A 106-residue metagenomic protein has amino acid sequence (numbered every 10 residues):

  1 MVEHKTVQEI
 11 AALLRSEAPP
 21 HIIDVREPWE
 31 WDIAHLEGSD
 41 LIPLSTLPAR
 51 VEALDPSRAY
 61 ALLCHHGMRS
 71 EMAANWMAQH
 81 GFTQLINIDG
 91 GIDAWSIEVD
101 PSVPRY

Functional and structural regions predicted by a protein language model:
M1-H21, P28-A59, M68-Y106: Rhodanese-like catalytic fold shared by cysteine-dependent sulfurtransferases and DSP/PTP-type phosphatases
L63: Short, surface-exposed ligand- or partner-binding patches at beta-edge/loop junctions that are enriched in aromatics
